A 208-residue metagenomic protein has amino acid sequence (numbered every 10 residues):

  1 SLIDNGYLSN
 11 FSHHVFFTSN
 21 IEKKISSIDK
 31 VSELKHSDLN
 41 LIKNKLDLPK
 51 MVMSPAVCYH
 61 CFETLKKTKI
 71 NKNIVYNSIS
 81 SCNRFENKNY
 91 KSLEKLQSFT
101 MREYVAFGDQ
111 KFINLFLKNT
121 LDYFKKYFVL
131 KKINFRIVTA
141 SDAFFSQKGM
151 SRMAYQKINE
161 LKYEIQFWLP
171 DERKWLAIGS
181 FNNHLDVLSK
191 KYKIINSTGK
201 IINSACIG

Functional and structural regions predicted by a protein language model:
S1-G208: TRNA-recognition modules of translation machinery and tRNA-sensing kinases, especially anticodon-binding
